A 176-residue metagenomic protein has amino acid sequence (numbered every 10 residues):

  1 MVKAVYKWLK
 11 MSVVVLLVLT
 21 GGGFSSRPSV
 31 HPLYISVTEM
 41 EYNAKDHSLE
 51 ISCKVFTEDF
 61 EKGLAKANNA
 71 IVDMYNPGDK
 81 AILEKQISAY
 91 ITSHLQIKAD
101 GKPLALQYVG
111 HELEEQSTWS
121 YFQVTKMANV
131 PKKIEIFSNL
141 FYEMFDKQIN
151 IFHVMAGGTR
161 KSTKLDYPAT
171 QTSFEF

Functional and structural regions predicted by a protein language model:
V2-V13: Bacterial N-terminal signal peptides that target proteins for export
V14-V18: N-terminal export leaders
L19-V30: Bacterial Sec-dependent signal peptides at the C-terminal "C-region" and cleavage site
P28-F176: N-terminal soluble domains immediately following signal/targeting peptides that reside in extracytoplasmic
